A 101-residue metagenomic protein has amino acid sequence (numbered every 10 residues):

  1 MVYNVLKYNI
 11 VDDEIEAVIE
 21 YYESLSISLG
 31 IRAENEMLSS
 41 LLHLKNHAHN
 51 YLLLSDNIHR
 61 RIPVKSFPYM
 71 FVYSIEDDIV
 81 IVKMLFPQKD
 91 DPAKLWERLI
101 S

Functional and structural regions predicted by a protein language model:
M1-E34: Arg/Lys-rich, positively charged N-terminal/basic patches that mediate binding to nucleic acids
V11, M37, Y73: GIY-YIG nuclease signature motif recognition
D13, L25, L29-R32, N50 (+2 more regions): Solvent-exposed interaction patches of small proteins and small membrane subunits
S39-V64: A short, surface-exposed loop/turn module that caps and links secondary-structure elements
P63, V72-S74: Well-ordered beta-strand positions
S74-S101: Enriched for short, Lys/Arg-rich terminal
